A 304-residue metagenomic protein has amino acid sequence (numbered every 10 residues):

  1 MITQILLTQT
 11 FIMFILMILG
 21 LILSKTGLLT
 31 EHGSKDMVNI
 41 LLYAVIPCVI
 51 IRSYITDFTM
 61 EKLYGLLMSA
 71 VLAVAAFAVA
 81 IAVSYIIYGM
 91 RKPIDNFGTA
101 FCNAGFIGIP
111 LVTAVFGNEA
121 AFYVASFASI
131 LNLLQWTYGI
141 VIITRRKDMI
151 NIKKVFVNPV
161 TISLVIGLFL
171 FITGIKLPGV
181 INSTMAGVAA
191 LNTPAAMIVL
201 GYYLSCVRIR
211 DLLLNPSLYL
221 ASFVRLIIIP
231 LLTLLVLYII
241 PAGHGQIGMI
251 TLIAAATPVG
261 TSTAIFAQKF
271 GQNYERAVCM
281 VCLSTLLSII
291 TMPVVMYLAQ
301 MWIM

Functional and structural regions predicted by a protein language model:
M1-M304: Alpha-helical transmembrane segments of multi-pass small-molecule/ion transporters
